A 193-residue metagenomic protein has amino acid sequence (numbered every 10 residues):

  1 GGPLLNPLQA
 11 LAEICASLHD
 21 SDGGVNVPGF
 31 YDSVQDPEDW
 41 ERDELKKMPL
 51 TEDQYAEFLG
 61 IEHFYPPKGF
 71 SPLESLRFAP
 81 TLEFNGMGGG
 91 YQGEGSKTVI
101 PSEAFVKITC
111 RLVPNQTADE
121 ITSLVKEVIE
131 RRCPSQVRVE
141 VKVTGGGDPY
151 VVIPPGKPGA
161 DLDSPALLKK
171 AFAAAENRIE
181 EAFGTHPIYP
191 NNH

Functional and structural regions predicted by a protein language model:
G1-S21, I108: Alpha-helical metal-binding/catalytic segments enriched in His/Glu/Asp
N26-E103, R111-E127, R132, Q136-H193: An extended, acidic, His-containing surface patch that forms the Zn2+-binding/catalytic region of metallohydrolases
